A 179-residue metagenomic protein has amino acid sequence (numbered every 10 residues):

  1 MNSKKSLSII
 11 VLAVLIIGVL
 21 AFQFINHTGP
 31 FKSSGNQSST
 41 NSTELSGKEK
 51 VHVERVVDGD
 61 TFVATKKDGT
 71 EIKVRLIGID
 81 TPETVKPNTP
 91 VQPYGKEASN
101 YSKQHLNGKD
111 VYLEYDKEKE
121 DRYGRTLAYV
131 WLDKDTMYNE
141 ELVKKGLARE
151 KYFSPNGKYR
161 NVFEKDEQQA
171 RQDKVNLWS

Functional and structural regions predicted by a protein language model:
N2-S179: Small beta-barrel nucleic-acid-binding modules, primarily SNase/OB-fold domains and secondarily Tudor-like barrels
